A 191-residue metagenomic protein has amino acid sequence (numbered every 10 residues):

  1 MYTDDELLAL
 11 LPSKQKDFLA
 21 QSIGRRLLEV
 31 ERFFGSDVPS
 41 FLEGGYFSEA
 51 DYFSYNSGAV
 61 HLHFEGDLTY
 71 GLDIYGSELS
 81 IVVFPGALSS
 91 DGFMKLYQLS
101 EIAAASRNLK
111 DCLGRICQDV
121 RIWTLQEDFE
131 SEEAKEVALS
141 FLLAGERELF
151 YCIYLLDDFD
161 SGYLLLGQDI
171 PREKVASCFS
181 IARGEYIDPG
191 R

Functional and structural regions predicted by a protein language model:
M1-R191: Surface-exposed, interaction-prone regions used to assemble/regulate multi-protein complexes
